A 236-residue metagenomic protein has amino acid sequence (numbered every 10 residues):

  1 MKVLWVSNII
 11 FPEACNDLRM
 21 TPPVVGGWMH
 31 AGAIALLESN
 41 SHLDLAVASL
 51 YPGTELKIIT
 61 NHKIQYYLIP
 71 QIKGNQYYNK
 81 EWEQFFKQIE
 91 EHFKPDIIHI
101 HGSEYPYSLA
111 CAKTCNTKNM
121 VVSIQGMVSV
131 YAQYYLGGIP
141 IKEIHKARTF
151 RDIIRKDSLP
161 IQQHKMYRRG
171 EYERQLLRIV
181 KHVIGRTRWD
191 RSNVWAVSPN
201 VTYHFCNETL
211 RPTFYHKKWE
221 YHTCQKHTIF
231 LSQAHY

Functional and structural regions predicted by a protein language model:
M1-T54, T60-I64: N-terminal subdomain of nucleotide-sugar transferases
K2-V6, I97, C115-R155, I184 (+1 more regions): Active-site proximal beta-strand in glycosyltransferases
L4, E220-Y236: Conserved donor-binding/catalytic core segment of Leloir-type glycosyltransferases
N8, W28, A48-L50, H101 (+3 more regions): Replace "coordinates the UDP/GDP/TDP-sugar" with "coordinates nucleotide-activated sugar donors
N61-K87, I100, I153-K165: A short, charged, and often flexible helix/loop element on the N-terminal side of the glycosyltransferase catalytic
I89-Y105, C111, V121: Short N-terminal targeting/anchoring amphipathic segment
I144-V183, R191-S192, A196: Membrane-proximal helix-turn-helix segments that form the acceptor-binding/catalytic region of lipid-linked
W195, T209-K226: Acidic anion/phosphate-binding donor-loop and adjacent secondary structure in glycosyltransferase catalytic cores
